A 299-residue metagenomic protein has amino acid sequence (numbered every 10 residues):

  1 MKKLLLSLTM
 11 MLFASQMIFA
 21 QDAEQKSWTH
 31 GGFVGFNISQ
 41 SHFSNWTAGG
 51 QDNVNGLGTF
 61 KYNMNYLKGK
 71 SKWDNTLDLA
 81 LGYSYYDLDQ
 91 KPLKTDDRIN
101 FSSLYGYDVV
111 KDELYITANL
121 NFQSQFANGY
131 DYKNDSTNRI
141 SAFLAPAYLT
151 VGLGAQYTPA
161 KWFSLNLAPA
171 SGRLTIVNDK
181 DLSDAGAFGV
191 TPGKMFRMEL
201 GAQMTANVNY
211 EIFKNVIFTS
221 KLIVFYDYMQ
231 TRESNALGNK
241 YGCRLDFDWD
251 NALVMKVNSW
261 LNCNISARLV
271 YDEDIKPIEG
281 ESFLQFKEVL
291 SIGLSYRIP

Functional and structural regions predicted by a protein language model:
G32, F36-I38, G58-Y66, F101-Y107 (+7 more regions): Residues on the lipid-exposed face of transmembrane beta-strands in outer-membrane beta-barrel proteins
G32-V34, N75, I116-L120, L153 (+3 more regions): Membrane-embedded beta-strand positions of outer-membrane beta-barrel proteins
F36-H42, K68-K70, L79-Y85, L120-N128 (+4 more regions): Transmembrane beta-strands of outer-membrane beta-barrel pores
N45-G50, Y85-K91, D135-S141, F188-K194 (+2 more regions): Extracellular loop and loop/strand-boundary signature of outer-membrane beta-barrel proteins
S71-W73, K111-I116, W162-L165, N215-F218 (+1 more regions): Repeated loop/turn-to-beta-strand initiation elements of outer-membrane beta-barrel proteins
K94-G201: Outer-membrane pore/translocation modules
A168, G172-D250, K256: Outer-membrane beta-barrel transmembrane domain signature
Q285-P299: Outer-membrane beta-barrel "beta-signal"
